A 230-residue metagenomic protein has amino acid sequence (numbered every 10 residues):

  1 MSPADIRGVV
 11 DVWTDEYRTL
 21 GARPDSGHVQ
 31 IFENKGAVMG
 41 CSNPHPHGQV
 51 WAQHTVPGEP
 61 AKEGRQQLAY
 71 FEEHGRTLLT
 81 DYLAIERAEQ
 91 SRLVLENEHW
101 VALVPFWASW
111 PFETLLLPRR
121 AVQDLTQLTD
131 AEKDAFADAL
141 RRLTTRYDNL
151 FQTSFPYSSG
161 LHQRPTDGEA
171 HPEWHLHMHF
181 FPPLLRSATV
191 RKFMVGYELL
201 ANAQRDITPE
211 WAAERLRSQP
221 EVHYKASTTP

Functional and structural regions predicted by a protein language model:
M1-P230: HIT superfamily nucleotide-processing domains
